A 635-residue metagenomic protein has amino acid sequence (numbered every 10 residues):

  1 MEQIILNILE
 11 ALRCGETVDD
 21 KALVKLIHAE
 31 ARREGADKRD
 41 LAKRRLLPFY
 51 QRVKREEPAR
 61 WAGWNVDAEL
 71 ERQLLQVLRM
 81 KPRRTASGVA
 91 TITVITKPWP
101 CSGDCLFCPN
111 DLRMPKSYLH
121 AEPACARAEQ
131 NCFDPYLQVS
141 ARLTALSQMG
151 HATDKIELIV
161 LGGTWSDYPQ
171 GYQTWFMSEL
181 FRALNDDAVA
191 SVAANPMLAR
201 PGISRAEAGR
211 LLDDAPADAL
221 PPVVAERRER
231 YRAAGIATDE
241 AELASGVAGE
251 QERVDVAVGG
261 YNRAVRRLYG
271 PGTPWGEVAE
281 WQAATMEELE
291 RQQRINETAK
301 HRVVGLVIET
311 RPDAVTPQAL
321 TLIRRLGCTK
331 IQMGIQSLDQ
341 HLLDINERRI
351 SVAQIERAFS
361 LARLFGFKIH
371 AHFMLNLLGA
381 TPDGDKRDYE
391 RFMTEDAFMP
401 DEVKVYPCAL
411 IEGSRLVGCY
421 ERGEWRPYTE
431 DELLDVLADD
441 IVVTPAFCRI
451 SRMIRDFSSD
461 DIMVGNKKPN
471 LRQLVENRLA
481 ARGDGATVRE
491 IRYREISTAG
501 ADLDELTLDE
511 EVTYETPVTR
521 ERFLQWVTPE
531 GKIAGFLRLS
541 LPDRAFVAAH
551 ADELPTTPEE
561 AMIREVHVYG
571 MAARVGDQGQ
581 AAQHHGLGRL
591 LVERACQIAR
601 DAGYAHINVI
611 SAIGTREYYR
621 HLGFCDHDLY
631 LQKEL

Functional and structural regions predicted by a protein language model:
M1-Q138, R142-Q282, A446: Flexible, acidic/Gly-rich N-terminal and inter-domain linker regions that tether and position cofactor-handling modules
H120-Q138, L158-R182, P196-H370, M374-D431 (+2 more regions): Conserved non-cysteine loop/helix-boundary elements of the Radical SAM core domain that shape
L184-N185, E277-A283, A314, Q318-R324 (+3 more regions): C-terminal scaffold of the Radical SAM
R324, M393-D396, C596, R600 (+1 more regions): Non-catalytic positions within long, well-ordered alpha-helices that form the structural scaffold/packing of enzyme
G579-A599: Conserved acetyl-CoA-binding loop-helix of GNAT-fold acetyltransferases
Q597-S611: Conserved GNAT acetyl-CoA-binding A-motif
S611-Y630: Conserved active-site alpha-helix within GNAT-family acetyltransferase domains
